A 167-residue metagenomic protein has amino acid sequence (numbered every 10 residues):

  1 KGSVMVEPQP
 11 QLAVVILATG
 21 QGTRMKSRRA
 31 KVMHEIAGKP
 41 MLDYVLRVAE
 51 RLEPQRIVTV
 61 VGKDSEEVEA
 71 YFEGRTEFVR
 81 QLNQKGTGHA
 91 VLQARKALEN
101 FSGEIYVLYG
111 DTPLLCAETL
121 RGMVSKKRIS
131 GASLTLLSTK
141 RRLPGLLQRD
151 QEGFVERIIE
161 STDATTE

Functional and structural regions predicted by a protein language model:
G2-A13, K39-G110, L114-E118, G122-S125: Conserved N-terminal catalytic core of the sugar/cofactor nucleotidyltransferase
Q9-L12, A30, S102, G131 (+1 more regions): A structure-centric signal for secondary-structure junctions around beta-strands
P10-I36, Y71-F72: Glycine-rich N-terminal loop/short-helix segment of MobA-like nucleotidyltransferase
A18, V61, Y109, L136-T139: Short beta-strand/turn micro-motifs composed of small residues that flank or help shape donor/cofactor-binding pockets
I36, V79, I158: Hydrophobic residues at beta-strand termini and immediately following loops that shape nucleotide-binding pockets
E66, L115-E167: Conserved core of the sugar-phosphate nucleotidyltransferase
